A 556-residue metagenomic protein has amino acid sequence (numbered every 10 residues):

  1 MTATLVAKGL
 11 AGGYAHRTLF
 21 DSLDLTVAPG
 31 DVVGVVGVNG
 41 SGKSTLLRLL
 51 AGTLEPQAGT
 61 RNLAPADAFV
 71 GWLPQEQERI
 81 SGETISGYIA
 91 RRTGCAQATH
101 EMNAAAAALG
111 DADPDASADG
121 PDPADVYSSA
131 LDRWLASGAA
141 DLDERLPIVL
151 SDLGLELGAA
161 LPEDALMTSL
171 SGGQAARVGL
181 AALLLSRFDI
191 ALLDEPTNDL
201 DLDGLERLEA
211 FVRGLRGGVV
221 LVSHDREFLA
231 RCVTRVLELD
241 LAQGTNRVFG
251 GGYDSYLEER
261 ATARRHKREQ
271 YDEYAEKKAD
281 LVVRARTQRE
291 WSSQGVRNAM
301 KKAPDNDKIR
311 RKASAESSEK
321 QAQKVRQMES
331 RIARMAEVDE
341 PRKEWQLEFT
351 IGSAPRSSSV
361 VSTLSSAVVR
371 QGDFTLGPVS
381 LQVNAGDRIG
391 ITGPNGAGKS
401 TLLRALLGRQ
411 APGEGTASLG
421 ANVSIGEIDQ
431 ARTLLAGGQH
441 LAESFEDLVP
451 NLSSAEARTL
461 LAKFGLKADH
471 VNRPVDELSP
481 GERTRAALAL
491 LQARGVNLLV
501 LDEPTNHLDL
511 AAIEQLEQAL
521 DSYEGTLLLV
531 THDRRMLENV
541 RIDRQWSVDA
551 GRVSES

Functional and structural regions predicted by a protein language model:
M1-E269, A354-S556: ABC ATP-binding cassette signature C-motif
D125-I148, R268-F374: Flexible nucleotide-interacting loop at or near the entrance of a catalytic core
